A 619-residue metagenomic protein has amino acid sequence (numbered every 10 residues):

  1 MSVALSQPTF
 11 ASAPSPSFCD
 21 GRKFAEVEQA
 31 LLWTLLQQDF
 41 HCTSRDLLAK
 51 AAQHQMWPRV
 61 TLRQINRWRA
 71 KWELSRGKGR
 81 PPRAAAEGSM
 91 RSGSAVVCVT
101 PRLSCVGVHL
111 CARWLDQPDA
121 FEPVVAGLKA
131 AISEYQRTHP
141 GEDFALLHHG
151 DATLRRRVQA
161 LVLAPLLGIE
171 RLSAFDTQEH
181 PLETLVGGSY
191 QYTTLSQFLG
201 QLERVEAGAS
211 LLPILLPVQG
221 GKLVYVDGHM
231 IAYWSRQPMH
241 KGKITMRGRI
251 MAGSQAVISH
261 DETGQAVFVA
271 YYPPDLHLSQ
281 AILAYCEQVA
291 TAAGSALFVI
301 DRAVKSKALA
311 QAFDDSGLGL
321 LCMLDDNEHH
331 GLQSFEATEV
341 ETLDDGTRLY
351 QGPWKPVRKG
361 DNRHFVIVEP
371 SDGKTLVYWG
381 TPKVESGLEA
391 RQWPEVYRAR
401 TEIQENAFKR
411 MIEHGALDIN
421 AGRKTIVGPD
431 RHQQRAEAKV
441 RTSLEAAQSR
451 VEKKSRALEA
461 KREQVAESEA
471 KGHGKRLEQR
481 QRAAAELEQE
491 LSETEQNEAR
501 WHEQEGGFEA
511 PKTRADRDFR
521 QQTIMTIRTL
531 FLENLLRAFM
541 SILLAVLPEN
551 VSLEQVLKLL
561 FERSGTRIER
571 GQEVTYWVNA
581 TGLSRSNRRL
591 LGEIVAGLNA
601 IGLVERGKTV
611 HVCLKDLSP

Functional and structural regions predicted by a protein language model:
V3-A11, K78-R249, A256-D275, S279 (+3 more regions): Dynamic "connector" segments at or just before major functional cores
A13-A30, F144-L154: Short, Lys/Arg-enriched anionic-surface-contact patches
A25-C42, V158-L166: Short, amphipathic alpha-helical "recognition" segments used to contact nucleic acids or chromatin
L32, L47, I65, A160-L161 (+8 more regions): Short, conserved catalytic/metal-binding motifs centered on acidic residues
L36-Q53, L167-P181: Short, charged amphipathic recognition helices of the HTH superfamily and cognate SANT/SANTA-like modules
A270-Y271, D315-A407, I412, E498 (+2 more regions): An anionic, glycine-rich sequence signature occurring as long contiguous blocks
F298-A308, D326-H329: Acidic, metal-coordinating catalytic cores used for nucleic-acid/nucleotide bond scission and strand-transfer chemistry
K454-H502: Extended alpha-helical coiled-coil "stalk/arm" regions that act as elongated linkers or oligomerization scaffolds
